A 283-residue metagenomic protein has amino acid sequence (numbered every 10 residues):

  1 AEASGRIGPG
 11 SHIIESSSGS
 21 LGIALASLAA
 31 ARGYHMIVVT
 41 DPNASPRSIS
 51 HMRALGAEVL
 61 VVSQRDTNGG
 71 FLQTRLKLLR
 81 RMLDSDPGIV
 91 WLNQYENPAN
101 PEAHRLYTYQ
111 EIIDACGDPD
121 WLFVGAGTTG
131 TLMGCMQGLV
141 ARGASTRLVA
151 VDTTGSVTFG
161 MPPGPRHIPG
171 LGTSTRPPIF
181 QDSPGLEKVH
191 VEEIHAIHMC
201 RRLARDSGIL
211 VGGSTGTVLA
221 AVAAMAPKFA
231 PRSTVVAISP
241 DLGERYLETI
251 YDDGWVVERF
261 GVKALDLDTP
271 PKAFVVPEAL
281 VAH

Functional and structural regions predicted by a protein language model:
A1-S11, L267-P271: Positively charged, low-complexity intrinsically disordered leader regions
E2-R6, I23-H35, R53-A54, G134-G143 (+1 more regions): Alpha-helix C-terminal capping segments
I7-P42, P119-T131, S214, V236-S239: A short, small-residue-rich loop immediately preceding and capping a beta-strand
L21-M82, F159-R176, L247-G254: Active-site-proximal loop->helix
V39, S63, N93-Q94, G125 (+2 more regions): Short beta-strand segments
Q73-L76, A141-G213, K228, I250-H283: Active-site/ligand-binding loops adjacent to catalytic centers
S85-A126, G138, D182, I194-I209: Active-site/ligand-binding-proximal alpha/beta "capping" segment
E96-A99, G127-G130, D152-V157, P163 (+3 more regions): Glycine-rich beta-alpha junction loops
